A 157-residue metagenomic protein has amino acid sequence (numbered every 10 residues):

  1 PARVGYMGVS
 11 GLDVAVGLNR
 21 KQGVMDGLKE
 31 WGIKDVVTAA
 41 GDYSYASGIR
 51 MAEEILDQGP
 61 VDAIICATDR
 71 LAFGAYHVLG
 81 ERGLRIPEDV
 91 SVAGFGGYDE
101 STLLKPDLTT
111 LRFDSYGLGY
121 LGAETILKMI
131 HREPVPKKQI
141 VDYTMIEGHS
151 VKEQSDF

Functional and structural regions predicted by a protein language model:
P1-F157: Bacterial carbohydrate/catabolite-sensing allosteric modules
